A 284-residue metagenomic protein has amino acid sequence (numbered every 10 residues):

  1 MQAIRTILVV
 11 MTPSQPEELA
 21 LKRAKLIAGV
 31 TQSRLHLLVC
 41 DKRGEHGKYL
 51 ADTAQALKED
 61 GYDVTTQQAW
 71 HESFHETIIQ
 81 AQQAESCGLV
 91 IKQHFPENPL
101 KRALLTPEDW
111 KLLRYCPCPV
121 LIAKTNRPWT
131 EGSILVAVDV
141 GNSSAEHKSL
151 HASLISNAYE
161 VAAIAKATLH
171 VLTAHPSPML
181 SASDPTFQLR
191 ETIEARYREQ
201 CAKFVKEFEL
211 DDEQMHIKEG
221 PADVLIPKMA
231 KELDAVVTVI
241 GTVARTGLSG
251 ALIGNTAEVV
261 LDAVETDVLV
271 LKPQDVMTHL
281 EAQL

Functional and structural regions predicted by a protein language model:
M1-Y49, K58, S133-D184, L210 (+3 more regions): Small/aliphatic-rich secondary-structure junction motif
T31, E85, L233: Active-site charged/polar residues at nucleotide-handling catalytic sites that mediate phosphoryl, nucleotidyl
E59-H71: A glycine-rich helix N-cap at a beta->alpha junction
S73-I78, E108, Q200, P221-P227 (+1 more regions): Short acidic active-site motifs
L89-S133, N142: Hydrophobic alpha-helical segments and helix pairs
Q93-R114, V237-A263, M277: Glycine-rich, Arg-bearing micro-motifs that act as flexible, cationic patches
H94, T125, T173, G241-V243 (+1 more regions): Short secondary-structure boundary segments
T168-H216: Glycine-rich phosphate/pyrophosphate-binding loop and the adjoining helix
